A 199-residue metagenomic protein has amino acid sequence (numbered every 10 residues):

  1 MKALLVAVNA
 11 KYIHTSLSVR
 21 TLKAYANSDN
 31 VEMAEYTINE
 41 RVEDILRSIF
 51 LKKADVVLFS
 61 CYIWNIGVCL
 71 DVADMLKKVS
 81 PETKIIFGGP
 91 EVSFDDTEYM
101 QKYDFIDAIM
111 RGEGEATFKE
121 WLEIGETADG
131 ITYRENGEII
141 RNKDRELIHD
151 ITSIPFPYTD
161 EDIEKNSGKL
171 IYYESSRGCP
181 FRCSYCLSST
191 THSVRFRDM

Functional and structural regions predicted by a protein language model:
M1-K2, D129, E138, D150 (+2 more regions): A generic secondary-structure signal marking the coil-to-beta-strand transition
K2, A7, S18, L22-L147: Glycine-rich beta-alpha loop elements in corrinoid/cobalamin-binding modules across cobalamin-dependent enzymes
N9, T152, F156-M199: Radical SAM [4Fe-4S] cluster-binding motif and immediate context
Y12-S18: Short N-terminal binding/cap micro-motifs at the start of the first secondary-structure element
I13, G67, K119, C183 (+1 more regions): Glycine/Thr-rich phosphate-binding loops of Rossmann-like dinucleotide-binding domains
I13, L147-T152: A short local loop/turn or secondary-structure capping micro-motif enriched for an aromatic residue
